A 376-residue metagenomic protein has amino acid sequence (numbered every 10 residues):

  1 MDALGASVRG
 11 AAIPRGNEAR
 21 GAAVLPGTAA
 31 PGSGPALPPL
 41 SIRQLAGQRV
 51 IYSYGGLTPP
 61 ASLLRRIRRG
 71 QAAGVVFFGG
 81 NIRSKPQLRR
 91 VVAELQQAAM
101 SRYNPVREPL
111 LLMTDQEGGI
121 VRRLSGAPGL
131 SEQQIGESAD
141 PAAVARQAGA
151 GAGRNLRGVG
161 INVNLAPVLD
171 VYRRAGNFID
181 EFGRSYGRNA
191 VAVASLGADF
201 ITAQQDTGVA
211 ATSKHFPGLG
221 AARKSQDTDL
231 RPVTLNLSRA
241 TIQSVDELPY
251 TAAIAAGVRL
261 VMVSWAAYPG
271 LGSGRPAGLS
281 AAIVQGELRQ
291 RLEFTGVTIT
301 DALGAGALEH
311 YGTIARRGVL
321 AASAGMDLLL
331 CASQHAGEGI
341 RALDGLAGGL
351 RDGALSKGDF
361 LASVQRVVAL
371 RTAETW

Functional and structural regions predicted by a protein language model:
M1-P38: N-terminal low-complexity, Pro/Thr-rich disordered segments that flank secretion/membrane-targeting signals
L25-G126: N-terminal hydrophobic targeting/anchoring segments and the immediately downstream early-domain regions of hydrolases
S41-I42, S62, P86-M100, N104 (+1 more regions): Second-shell residues forming the walls of enzyme active-site clefts
G47-Y54, A73-F77, L110-Q116, V163-P167 (+4 more regions): Hydrophobic faces of well-ordered beta-strands that scaffold small-molecule active sites in alpha/beta enzyme cores
G80-N81, Q116-G118, G126, V168-D170 (+4 more regions): Short, ordered loop/turn segments at secondary-structure junctions
Q96-P128, A148-Y172, V193-G218: Glycine-rich, aromatic-flanked loop segments that form ligand/cofactor-binding clefts across common enzyme folds
P128-D140, Y186-G187: A charged helix-plus-loop insertion that forms the helical arch/lid used to bind and gate nucleic-acid substrates
D352-W376: Mid-to-C-terminal alpha-helical segments outside catalytic/metal-binding sites
